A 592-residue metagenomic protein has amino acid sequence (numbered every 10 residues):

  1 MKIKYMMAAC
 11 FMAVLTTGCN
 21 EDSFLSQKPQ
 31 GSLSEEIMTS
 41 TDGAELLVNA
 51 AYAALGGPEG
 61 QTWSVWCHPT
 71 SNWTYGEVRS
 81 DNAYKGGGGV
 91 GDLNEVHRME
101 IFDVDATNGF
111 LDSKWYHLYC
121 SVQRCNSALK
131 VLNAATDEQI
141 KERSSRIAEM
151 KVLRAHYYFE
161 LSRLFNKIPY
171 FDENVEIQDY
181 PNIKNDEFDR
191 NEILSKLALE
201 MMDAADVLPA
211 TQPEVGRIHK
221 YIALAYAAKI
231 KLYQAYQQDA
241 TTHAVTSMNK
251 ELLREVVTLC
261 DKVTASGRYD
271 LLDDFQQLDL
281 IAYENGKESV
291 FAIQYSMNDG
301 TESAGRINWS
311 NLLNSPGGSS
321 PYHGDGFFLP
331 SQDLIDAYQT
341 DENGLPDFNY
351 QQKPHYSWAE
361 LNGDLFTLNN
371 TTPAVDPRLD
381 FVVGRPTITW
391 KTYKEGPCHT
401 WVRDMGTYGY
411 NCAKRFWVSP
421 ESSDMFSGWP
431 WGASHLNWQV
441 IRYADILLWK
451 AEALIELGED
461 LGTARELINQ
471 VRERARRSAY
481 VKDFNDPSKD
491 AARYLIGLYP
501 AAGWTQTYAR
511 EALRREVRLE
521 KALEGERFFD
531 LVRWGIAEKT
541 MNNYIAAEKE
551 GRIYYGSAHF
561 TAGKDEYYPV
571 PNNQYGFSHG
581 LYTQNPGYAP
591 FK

Functional and structural regions predicted by a protein language model:
M1-M7: Bacterial N-terminal signal peptides that target proteins for export
I3, T16-T39, A155, L197 (+6 more regions): Bacterial Sec-dependent N-terminal signal peptides
A8-T16: Bacterial N-terminal signal peptides
C19-N20, G76, L118-S121, E192 (+6 more regions): Long, intrinsically disordered, low-complexity segments
N20-D92, M202-D203, R217-L224, K229-R403 (+2 more regions): An aromatic- and glycine-enriched ligand-binding surface/loop that stacks and positions planar moieties
S40-T41, E45-N49, A53-E59, S64 (+11 more regions): Conserved, well-structured interaction surfaces
S162-P169, Q212, I230-T242, E456-G458: Short coil/turn linking the two alpha-helices of tandem helical-hairpin repeats
